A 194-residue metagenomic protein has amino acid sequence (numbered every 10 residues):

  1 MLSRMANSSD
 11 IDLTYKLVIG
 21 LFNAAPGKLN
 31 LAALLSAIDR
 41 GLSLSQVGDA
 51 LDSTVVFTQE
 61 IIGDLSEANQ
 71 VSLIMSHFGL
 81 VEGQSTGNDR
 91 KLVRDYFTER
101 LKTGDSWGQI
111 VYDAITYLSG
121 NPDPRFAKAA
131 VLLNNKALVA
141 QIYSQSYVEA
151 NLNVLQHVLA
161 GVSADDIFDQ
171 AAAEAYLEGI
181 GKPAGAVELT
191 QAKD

Functional and structural regions predicted by a protein language model:
L2-D194: Substrate/cofactor-recognition hotspot
